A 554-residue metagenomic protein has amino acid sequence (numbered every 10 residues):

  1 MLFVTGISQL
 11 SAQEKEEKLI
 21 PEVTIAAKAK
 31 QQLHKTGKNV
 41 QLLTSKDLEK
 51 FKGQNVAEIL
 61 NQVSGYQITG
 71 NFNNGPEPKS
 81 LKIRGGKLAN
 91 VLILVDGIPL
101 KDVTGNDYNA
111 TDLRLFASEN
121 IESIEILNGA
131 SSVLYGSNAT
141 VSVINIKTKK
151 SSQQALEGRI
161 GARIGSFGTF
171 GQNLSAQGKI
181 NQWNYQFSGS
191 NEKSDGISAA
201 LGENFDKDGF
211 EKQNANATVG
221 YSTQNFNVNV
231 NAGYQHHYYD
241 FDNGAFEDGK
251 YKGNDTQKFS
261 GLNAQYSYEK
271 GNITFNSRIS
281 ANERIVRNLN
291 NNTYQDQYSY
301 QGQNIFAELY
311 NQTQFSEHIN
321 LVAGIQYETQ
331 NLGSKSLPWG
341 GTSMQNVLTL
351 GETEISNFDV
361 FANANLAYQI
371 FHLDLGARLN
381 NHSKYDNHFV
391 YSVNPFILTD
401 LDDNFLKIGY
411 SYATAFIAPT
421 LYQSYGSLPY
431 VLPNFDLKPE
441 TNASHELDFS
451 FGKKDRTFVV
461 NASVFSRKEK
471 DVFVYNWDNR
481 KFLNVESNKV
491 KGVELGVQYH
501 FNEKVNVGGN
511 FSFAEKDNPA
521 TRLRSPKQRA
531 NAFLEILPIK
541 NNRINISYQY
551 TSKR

Functional and structural regions predicted by a protein language model:
P21-F51, S80: N-terminal periplasmic "start-of-domain" segments of outer-membrane beta-barrel proteins
V56-I59, K79-K82, I93-L94, T111-R114 (+3 more regions): N-terminal periplasmic accessory domains that precede and gate Gram-negative outer-membrane beta-barrel machines
A57, N61-P99: Extracytoplasmic beta-strand/coil segments of soluble accessory domains associated with Gram-negative outer-membrane
K82, P99-N128: Short acidic/polar hinge/loop motifs at secondary-structure boundaries that mediate gating or recognition
Q182-S194, G233, F275-N291, L321-E328 (+3 more regions): Surface-exposed extracellular loop regions of Gram-negative outer-membrane beta-barrel proteins
S194-G202, D206-K212, N225-N304: Flexible loop and strand-edge segments within Gram-negative outer membrane beta-barrel domains
E247-Y266, E352-I355, T399, K407-E469 (+2 more regions): Outer-membrane beta-barrel signature, preferentially recognizing the C-terminal barrel domain of Gram-negative
A367-L373, V464-K468, N484-R554: Gram-negative outer-membrane beta-barrel transporters
